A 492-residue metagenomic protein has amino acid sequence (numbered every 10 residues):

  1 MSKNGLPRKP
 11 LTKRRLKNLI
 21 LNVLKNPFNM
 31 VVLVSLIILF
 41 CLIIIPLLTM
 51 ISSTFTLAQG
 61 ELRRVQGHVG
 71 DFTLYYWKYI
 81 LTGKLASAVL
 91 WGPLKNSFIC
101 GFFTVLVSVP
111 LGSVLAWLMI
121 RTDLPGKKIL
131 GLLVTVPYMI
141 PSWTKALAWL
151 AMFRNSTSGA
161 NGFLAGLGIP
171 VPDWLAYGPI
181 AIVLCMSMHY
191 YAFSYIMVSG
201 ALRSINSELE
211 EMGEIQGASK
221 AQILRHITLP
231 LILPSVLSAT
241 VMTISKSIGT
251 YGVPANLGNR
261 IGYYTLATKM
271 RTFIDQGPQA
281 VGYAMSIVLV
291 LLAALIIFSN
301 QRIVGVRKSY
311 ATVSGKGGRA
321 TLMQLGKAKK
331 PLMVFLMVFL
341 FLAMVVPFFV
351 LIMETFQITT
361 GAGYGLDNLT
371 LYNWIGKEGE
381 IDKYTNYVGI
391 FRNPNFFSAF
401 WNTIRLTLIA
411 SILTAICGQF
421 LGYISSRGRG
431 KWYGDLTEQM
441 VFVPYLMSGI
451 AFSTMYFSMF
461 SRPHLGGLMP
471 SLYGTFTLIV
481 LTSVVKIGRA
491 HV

Functional and structural regions predicted by a protein language model:
M1-V34, R302-V338, W432-G434: Transmembrane alpha-helical segments of polytopic membrane transport and secretion proteins
P27-L62, K78-L202, L231-Y251, N256 (+3 more regions): Membrane-water interface segments at the C-terminal ends of transmembrane alpha-helices in multi-pass inner-membrane
Q59, R64-V69, S219-Q222, K308-Q324 (+1 more regions): Juxtamembrane inter-helical linkers in multi-pass membrane proteins
V65-Q66, Y251-Q276, A362-D367, M469-S471: Glycine-rich helix-loop "coupling/hinge" segments at transmembrane-helix boundaries in multipass transporters
F72-T73, S156, V198-E211, K220 (+4 more regions): Transmembrane helix boundary and interhelical loop/hinge segments in multi-pass membrane proteins
M212-G213, A490-V492: Conserved small/polar residues in nucleotide/adenosyl-binding loops
Q216-A218, P230: Glycine/proline-centered hinge or cleavage motifs at structural transition points of membrane proteins
I261, R271-L292: Helix-loop-helix hairpin linking two adjacent transmembrane segments in secondary transporters
